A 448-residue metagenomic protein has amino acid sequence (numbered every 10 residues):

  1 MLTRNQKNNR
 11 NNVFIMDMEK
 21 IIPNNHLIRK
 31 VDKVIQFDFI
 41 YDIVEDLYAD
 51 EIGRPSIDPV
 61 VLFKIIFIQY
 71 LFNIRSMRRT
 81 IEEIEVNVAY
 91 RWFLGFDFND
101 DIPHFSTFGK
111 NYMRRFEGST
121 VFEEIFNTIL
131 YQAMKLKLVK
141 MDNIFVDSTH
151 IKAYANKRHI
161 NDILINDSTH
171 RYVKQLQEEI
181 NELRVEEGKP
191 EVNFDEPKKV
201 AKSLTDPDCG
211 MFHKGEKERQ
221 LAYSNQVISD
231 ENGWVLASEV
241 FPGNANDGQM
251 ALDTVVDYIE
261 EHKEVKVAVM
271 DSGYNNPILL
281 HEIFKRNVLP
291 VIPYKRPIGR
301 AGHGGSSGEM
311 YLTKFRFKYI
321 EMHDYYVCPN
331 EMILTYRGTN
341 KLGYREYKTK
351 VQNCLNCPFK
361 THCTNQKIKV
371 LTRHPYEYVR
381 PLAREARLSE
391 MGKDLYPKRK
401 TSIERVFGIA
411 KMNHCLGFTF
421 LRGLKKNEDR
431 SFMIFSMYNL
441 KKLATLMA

Functional and structural regions predicted by a protein language model:
M1-R29: Hydrophobic alpha-helical membrane-insertion signals
N11, N24, F37, D58 (+2 more regions): Generic alpha-helical segment signature
N12-M16, I22, E51, F96 (+2 more regions): A generic, residue-level signal for flexible/boundary positions that often mark functional hotspots
D17, V61-F67, T107, N111 (+1 more regions): A general alpha-helix detector
E19, P23, D32, Q36 (+3 more regions): Amphipathic alpha-helical interaction elements
L27-F67, F72-N73, V379: Basic, short loop/linker segments at the boundary and entry of helix-turn-helix/winged-helix-like folds
N73-V86, F96-A448: Anion-binding and metal-coordination hotspots
Y90-L94: Short amphipathic alpha-helical interface patches used for protein-protein assembly/oligomerization
